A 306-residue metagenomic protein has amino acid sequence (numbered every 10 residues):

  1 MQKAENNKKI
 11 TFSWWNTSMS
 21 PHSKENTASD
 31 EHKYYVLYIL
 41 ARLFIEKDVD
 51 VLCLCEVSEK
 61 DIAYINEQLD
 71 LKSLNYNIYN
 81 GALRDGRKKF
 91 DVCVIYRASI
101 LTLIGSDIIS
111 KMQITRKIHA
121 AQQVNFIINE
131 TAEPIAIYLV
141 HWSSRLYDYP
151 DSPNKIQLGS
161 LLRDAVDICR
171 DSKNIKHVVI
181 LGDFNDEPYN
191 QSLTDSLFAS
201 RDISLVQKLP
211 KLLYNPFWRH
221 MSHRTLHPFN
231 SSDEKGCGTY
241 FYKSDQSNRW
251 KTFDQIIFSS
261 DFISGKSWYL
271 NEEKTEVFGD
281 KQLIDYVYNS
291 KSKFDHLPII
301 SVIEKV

Functional and structural regions predicted by a protein language model:
M1, K60, D171-N174, D186-V306: Metal-dependent phosphoester-hydrolase catalytic domains
M1-K72, N80-D91, S290-D295, I299-V306: N-terminal, active-site-proximal structural segment of metallo-dependent hydrolase catalytic domains
S18, S58, H141-S143, F184-E187: Catalytic metal-binding/acid-base residues of hydrolase active sites
D50, K176-V178, D254: Conserved acidic residues
C53, V57-W142: Structured beta-strand-rich core segments of catalytic domains in phosphoester-bond hydrolases
Y79-N80, V179-D183, Y214: Active-site neighborhood of phospho(di)ester-bond hydrolases with catalytic His/Asp-centered motifs
I135, W142-Q157: Metal-dependent phosphoester/phosphodiester hydrolase catalytic core
G159-L181: His/acidic metal-ligating clusters that form di-metal
